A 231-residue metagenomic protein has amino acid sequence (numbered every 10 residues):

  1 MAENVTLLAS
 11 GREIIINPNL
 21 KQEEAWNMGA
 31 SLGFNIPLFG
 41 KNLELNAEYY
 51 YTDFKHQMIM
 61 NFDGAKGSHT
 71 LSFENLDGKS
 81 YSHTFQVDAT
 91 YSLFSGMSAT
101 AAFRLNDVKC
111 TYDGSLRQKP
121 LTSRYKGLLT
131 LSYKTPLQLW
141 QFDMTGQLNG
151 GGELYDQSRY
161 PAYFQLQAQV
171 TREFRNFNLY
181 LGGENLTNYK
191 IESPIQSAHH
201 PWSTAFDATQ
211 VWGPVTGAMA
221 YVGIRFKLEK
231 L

Functional and structural regions predicted by a protein language model:
M1-L8, Q57-A65, N106, C110-Q118 (+2 more regions): Outer-membrane beta-barrel translocator domains and adjoining extracellular loop/strand segments of Gram-negative
S10-N17, G67-E74, H83, T111-S115 (+2 more regions): Extracytoplasmic loops and strand-loop junctions of Gram-negative outer membrane beta-barrel proteins
I16-Q22, N35, F73-D77, A89 (+5 more regions): Outer-membrane beta-barrel proteins
K21-E23, L38, S92-F94, T122 (+4 more regions): Surface-exposed coil/turn segments at beta-strand junctions on protein surfaces, enriched
K21-N75: Membrane-embedded beta-barrel scaffold of Gram-negative outer-membrane proteins
E24-M28, K79-H83, L121-G127, A162-L166 (+2 more regions): Residues that define the transmembrane beta-barrel architecture of outer-membrane proteins
L45-F54, F73-L154, R225-K230: Gram-negative outer-membrane beta-barrel transporters
K55, A99, P136, V170-L231: C-terminal beta-signal and adjacent terminal beta-strands/loops of Gram-negative outer-membrane beta-barrel proteins
